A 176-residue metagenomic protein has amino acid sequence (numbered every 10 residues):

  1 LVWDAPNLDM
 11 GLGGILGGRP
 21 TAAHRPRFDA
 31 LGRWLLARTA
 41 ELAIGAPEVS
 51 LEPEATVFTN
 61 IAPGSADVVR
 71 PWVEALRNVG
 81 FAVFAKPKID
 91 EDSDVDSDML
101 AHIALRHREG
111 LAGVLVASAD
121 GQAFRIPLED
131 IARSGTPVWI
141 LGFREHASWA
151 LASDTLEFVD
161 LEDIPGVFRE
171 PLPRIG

Functional and structural regions predicted by a protein language model:
L1-S93: Domain-level signal for Mg2+-assisted phosphodiester chemistry and nucleotide/NA-binding surfaces in nucleic-acid
S65-G176: Nuclease catalytic cores that cleave nucleic-acid phosphodiester bonds, predominantly acidic two-metal-ion
